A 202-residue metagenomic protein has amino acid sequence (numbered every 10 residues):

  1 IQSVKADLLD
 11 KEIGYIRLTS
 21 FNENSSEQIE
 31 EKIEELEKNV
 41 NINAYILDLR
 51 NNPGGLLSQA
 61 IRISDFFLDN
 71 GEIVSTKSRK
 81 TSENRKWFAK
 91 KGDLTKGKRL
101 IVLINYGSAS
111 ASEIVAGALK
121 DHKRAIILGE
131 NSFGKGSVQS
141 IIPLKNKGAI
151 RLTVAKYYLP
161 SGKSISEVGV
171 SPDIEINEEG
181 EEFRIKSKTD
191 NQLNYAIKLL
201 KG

Functional and structural regions predicted by a protein language model:
I1-K135, Q139-I142: Cleft-lining beta-strand/loop regions that shape enzyme active-site pockets
E12-Y15, A149-R151, D173, A196: A residue-level signal for beta-strand positions that form part of recognition/binding surfaces within mature
K123, G148-I150, V170: A short pocket-lining beta-strand/turn micro-motif at the edge of beta-sheets
L144-A155: Short acidic, Pro/Gly- and aromatic-enriched capping/linker segments at domain boundaries
L159: Short, acidic, Ser/Thr-enriched surface-loop or helix-capping motifs
S164-G202: Conserved functional hotspot residues or short segments at active or partner-binding sites across diverse domains
